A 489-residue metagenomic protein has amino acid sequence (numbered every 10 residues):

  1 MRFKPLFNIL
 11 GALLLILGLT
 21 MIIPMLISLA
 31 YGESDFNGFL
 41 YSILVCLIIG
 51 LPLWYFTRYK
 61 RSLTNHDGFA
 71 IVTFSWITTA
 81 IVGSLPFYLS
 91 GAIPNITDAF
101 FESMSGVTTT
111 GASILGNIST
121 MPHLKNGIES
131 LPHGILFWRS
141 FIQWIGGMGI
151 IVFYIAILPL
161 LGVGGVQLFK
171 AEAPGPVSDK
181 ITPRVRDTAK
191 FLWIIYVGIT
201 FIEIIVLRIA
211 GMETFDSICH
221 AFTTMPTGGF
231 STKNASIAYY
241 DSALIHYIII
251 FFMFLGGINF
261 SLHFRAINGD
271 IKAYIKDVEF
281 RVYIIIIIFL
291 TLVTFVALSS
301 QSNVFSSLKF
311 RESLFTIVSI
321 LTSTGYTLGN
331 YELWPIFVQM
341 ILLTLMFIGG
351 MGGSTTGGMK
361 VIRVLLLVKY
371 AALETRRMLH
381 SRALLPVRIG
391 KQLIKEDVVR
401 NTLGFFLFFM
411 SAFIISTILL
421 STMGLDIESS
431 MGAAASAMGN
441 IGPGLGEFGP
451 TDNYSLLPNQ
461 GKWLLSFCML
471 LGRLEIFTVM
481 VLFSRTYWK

Functional and structural regions predicted by a protein language model:
M1-K489: Membrane-proximal intracellular helices of multi-pass ion channels
